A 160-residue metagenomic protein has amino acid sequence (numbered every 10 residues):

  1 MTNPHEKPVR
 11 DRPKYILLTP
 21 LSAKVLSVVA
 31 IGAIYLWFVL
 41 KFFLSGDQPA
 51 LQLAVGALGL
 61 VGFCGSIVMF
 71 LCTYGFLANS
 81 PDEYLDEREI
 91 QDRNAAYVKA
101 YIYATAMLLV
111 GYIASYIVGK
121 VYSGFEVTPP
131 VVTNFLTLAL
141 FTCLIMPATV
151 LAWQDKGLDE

Functional and structural regions predicted by a protein language model:
M1-L36, I145-E160: Cytosolic-side membrane-entry/anchor segment at the start of a transmembrane helix
A33-F43, A104-G124: Alpha-helical transmembrane segments and their membrane-interface junctions in multi-pass membrane proteins
S45, Y74, S115, G119-S123 (+1 more regions): Perimembrane helix-loop junctions in membrane proteins
P49-Y74: Hydrophobic alpha-helical membrane-embedded segments
A50-V55, S115-A148: Hydrophobic alpha-helical transmembrane segments and immediately flanking/interface helices in integral membrane
G65-P81, V150-W153: Membrane-water interface of transmembrane alpha-helices
D82-Y97: Short membrane-interface loop/juxtamembrane segments of multi-pass integral membrane proteins
A96-A104: Loop-to-transmembrane-helix entry motif
